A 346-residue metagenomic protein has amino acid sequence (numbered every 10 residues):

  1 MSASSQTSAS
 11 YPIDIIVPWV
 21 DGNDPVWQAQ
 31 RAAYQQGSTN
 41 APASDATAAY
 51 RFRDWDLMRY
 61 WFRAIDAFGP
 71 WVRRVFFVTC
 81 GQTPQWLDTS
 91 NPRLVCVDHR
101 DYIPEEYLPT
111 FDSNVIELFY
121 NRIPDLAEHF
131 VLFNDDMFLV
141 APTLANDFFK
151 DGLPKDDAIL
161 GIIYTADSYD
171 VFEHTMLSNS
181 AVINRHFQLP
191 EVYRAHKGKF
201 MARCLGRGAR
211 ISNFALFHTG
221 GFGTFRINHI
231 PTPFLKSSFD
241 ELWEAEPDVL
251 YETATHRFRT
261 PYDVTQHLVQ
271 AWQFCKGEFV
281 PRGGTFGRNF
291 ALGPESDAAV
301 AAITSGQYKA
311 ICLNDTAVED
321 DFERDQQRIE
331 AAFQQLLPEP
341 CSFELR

Functional and structural regions predicted by a protein language model:
M1-V131, F138-R346: ER/Golgi luminal nucleotide-sugar-dependent glycosyltransferases, focusing on the catalytic module
